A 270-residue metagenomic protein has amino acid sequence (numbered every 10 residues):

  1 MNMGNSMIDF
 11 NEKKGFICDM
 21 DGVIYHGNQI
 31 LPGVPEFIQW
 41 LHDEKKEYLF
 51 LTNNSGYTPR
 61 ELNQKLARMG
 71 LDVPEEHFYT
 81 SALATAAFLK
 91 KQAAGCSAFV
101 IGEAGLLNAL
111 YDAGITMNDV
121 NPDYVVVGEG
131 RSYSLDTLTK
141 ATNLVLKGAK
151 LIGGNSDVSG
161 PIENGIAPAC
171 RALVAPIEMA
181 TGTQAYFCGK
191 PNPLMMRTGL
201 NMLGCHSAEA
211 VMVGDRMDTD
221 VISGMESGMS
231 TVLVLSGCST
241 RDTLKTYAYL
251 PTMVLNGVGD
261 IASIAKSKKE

Functional and structural regions predicted by a protein language model:
N2-K46, R60-Y79, A86-E270: Asp-based, Mg2+/Mn2+-dependent phosphohydrolase catalytic module
L49-L51: Domain-scale selection of a single, long terminal region that carries the protein's primary operational module
N54: Conserved phosphate/oxyanion-binding catalytic-loop motifs
